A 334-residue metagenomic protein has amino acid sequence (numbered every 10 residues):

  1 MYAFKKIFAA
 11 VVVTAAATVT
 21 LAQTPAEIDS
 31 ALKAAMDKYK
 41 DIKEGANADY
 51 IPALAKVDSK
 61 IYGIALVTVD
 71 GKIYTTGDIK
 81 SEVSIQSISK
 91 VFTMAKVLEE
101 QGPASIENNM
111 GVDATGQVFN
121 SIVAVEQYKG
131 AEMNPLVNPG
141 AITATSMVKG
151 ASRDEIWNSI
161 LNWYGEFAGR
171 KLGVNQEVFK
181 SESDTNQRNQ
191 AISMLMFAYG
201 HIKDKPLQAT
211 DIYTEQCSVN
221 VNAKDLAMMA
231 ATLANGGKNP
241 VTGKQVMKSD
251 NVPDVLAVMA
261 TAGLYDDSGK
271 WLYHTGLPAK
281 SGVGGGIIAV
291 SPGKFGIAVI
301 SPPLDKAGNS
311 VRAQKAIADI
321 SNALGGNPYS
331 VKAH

Functional and structural regions predicted by a protein language model:
M1-Q23: Gram-negative bacterial Sec-dependent N-terminal signal peptides
Q23-I64: Beta-lactamase-like hydrolase cores
T24, L32, A234-H334: Structured C-terminal helix/loop/strand segments within mature extracytoplasmic catalytic/sensor domains
T24-A34, I42-E44, V97-Q216, T232: Active-site-adjacent helix/loop patches that line small-molecule binding or acyl-intermediate pockets
L54-V57, E132-N134, D184, G276-K280 (+1 more regions): Short Gly/Pro-enriched turn/cap motifs at secondary-structure boundaries
I64, G71, V83-E107, M229 (+1 more regions): Active-site SXXK
I64-L66, I288: Short beta-strand scaffold segments in enzyme catalytic cores
T68-K72, S291-K294: Short acidic-glycine loop/turn motifs at beta-strand connectors
